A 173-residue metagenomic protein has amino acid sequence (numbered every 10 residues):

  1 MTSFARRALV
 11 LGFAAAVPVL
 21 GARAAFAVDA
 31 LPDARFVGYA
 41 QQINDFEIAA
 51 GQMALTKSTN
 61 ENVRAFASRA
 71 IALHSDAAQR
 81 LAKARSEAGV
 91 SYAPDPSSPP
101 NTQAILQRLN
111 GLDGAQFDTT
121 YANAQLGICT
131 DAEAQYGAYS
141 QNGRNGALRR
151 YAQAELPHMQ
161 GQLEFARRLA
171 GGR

Functional and structural regions predicted by a protein language model:
T2-G12, P18-R173: His/Met- and acidic-residue-enriched segments that coordinate or traffic transition-metal cofactors and support
